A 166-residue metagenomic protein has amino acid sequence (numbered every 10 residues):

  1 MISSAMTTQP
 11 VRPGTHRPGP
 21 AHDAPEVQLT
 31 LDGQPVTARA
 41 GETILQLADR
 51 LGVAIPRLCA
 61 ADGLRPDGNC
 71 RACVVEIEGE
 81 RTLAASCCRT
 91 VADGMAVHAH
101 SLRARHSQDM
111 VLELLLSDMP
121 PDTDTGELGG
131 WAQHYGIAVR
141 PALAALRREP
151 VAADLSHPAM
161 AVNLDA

Functional and structural regions predicted by a protein language model:
I2-L29, V36-R39, I55, A60-R65: Ubiquitin-like/PB1-type beta-grasp interaction modules and other compact soluble beta-rich domains
I2-P18, R71-V75, E80-A166: Fe-S ferredoxin-like electron-transfer domains and their immediately adjacent linker/connector regions across
T30, L51-R57, A153-M160: Short Cys/His-rich Zn2+-coordinating modules
L31-Q34, E78-G79: Short strand-turn-strand beta-turns centered on an Asx-Gly dipeptide
T37-E42, A60-A72, A161-A166: Cysteine-centered iron-sulfur cluster-binding motifs in ferredoxin-type domains/subunits of redox enzymes
E42-Q46, T90: Short, structural beta-strand-to-alpha-helix junction motif
A48-D49, L116: Short amphipathic alpha-helical segments enriched in leucine
